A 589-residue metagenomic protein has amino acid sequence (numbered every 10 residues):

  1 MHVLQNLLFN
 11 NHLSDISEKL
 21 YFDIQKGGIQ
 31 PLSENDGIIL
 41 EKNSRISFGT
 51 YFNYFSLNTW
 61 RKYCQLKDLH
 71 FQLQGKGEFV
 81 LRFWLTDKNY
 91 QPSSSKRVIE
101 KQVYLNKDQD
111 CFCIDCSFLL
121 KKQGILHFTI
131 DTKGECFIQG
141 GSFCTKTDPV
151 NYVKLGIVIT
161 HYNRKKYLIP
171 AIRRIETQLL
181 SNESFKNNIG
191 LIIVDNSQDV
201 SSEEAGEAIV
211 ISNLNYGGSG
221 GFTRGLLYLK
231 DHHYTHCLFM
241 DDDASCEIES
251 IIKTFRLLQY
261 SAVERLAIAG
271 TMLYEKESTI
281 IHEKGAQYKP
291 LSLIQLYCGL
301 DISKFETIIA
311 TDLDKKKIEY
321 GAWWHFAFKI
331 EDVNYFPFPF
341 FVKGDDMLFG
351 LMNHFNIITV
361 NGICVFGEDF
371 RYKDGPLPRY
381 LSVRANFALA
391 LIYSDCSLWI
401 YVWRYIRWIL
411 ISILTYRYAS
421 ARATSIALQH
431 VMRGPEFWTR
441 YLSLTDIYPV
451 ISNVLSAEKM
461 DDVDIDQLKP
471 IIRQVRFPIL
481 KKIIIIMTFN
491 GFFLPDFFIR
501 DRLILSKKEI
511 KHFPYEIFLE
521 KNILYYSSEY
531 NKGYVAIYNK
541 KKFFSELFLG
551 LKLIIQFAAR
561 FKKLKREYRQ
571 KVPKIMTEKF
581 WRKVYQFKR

Functional and structural regions predicted by a protein language model:
M1-I125, I130, A385, L389-R589: Terminal low-complexity segments of carbohydrate-biosynthetic enzymes
Q139-T147, V360-P376: Active-site donor/metal-binding and catalytic loop motifs of nucleotide-sugar-dependent glycosylation enzymes
R164-N182: Short, well-formed alpha-helical segments that are part of the catalytic scaffolds of diverse glycosyltransferases
E204-G220: Conserved donor nucleotide-binding strand/loop of the catalytic core
H232-S245: Short beta-strand-to-loop acidic/aromatic patch adjacent to the donor-nucleotide binding site
I248-L296: Conserved donor NDP-sugar-binding/catalytic core segment of glycosyltransferases
C298-H325, Y372: A recurrent flexible, glycine/aromatic-enriched loop bordering the glycosyltransferase active site that acts as
Y320-H325, I330, N334-L351, I357-V365 (+1 more regions): Donor nucleotide-sugar recognition loop
